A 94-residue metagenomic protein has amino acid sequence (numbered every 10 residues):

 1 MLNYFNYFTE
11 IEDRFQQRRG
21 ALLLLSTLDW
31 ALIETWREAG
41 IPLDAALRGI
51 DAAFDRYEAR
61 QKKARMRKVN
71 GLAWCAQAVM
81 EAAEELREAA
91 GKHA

Functional and structural regions predicted by a protein language model:
M1-A94: Intrinsically disordered, low-complexity, basic-enriched segments
